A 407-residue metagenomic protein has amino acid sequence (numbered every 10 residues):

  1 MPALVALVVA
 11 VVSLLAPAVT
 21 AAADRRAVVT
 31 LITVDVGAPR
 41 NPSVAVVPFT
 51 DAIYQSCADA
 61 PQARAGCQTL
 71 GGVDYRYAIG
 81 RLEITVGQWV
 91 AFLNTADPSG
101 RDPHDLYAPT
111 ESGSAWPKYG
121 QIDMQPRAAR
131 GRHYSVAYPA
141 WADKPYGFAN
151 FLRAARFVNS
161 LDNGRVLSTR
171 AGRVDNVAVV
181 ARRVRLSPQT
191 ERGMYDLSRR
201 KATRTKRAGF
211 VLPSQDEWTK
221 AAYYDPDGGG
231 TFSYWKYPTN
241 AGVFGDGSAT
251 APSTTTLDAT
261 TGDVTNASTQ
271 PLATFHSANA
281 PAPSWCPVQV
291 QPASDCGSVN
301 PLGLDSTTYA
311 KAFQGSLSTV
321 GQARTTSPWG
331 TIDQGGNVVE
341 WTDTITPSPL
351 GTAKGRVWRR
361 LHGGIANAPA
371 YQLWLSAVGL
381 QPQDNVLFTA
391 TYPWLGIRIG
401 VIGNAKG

Functional and structural regions predicted by a protein language model:
A3-A16: Bacterial N-terminal signal peptides
A22-A23, G71, G321-S327, S348-G407: Disulfide-stabilized, aromatic/cysteine-rich ligand-recognition loop
D24-P48, L197-T203, R207-L212: GGW-centered surface loops in extracellular recognition modules
N41-I53, V86-A91, S99-D105, K220 (+3 more regions): Short, solvent-exposed loop/turn elements at domain surfaces
S43-R76, P252-T260, Y371-T389: Short, polar loop/linker segments at the starts of domains and inter-domain junctions
L70-Q215, A221-S248: Active-site microenvironments of metalloenzymes and redox enzymes
R199-T205, T250-P252, T261-G335: Short, well-ordered junction/capping motifs at the entry into regular secondary structure
G335-I345: Active-site-proximal beta-strands of protease catalytic cores
